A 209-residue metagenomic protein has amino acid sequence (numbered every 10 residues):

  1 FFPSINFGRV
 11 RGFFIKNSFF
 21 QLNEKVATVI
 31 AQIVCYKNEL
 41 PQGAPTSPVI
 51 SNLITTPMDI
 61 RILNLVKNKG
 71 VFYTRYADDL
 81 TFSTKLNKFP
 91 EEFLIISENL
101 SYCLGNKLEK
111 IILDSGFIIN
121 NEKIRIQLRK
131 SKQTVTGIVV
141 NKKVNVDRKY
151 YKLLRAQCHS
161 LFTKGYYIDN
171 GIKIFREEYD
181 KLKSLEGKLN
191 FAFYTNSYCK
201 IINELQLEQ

Functional and structural regions predicted by a protein language model:
F1, G43, S47, K69-E91: Catalytic palm active-site di-aspartate
F1-R11: Conserved catalytic palm subdomain of right-hand nucleotidyl-transferase polymerases, strongest for RNA-directed enzymes
I5, L22-K25, R75: Alpha-helix N-cap and coil->helix boundary residues
R9-E24, A31-K37, P41-A44, L53-T56 (+2 more regions): Right-hand nucleic-acid polymerase module
T28-V34, A77-F82: Short, conserved phosphate-binding/catalytic loop or strand-edge motifs used in phosphoryl-/nucleotidyl-transfer
V66: Conserved hydrophobic residues forming the short capping helix/wall of the S-adenosyl-L-methionine
